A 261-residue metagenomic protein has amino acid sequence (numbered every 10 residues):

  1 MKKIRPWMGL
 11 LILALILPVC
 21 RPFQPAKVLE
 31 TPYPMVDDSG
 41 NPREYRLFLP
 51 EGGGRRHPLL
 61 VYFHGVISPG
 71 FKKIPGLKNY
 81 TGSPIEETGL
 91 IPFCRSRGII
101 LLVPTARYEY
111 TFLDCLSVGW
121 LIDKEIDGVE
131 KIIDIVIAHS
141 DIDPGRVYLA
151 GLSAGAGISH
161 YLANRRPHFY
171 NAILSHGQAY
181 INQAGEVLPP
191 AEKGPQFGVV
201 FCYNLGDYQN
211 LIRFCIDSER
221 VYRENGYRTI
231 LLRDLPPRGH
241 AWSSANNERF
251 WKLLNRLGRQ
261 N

Functional and structural regions predicted by a protein language model:
M1-M8: Bacterial N-terminal signal peptides that target proteins for export
I16-L59, I67, A154-G157, Y161-R165 (+4 more regions): A domain-start/cap signature at the N-terminus of enzymes
P58-P104: N-terminal cap/lid subdomain of alpha/beta-hydrolase-fold enzymes
F63-K73, I137, L152, S159 (+4 more regions): Cell-envelope and extracellular/periplasmic
R95, I100-K124: Cap/lid segment of the alpha/beta-hydrolase catalytic domain
V118-S140: Alpha/beta-hydrolase active-site loop
A138-H139, G145-G194: Primarily recognizes the serine-hydrolase "nucleophile elbow" in alpha/beta-hydrolase and SGNH/GDSL folds
A172-W251: The feature captures the conserved acid-bearing segment of alpha/beta-hydrolase catalytic domains
